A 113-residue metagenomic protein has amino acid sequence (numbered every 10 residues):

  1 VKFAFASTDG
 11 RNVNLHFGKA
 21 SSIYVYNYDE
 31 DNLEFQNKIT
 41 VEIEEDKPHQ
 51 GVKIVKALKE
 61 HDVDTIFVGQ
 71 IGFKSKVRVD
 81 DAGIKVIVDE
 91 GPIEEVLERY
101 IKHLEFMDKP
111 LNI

Functional and structural regions predicted by a protein language model:
V1-H61, D81, I87-I113: Non-catalytic interface/targeting segments
G69: Conserved residues at the C-terminal ends of beta-strands
S75-K76, E94: Short, well-ordered alpha-helical microsegments
